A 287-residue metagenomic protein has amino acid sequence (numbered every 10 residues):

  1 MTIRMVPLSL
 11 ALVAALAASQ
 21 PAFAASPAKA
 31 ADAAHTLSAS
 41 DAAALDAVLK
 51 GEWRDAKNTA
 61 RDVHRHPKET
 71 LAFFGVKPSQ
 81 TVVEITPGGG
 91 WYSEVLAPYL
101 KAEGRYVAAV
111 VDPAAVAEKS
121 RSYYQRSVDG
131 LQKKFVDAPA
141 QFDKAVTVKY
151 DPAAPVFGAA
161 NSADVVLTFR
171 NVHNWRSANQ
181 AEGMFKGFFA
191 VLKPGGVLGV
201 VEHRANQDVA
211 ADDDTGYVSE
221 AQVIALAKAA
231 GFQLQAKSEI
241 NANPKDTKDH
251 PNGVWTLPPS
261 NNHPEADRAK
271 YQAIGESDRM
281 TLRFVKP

Functional and structural regions predicted by a protein language model:
D41-K77, W91: Class I SAM-dependent methyltransferase Rossmann-like catalytic core, especially the SAM/SAH-binding loop
K77-G88: Conserved class I S-adenosyl-L-methionine
V82, V166-L167: Hydrophobic beta-strand segment of the Class I
A97-P98, A181-P194: A short glycine-rich, Lys/Arg-flanked "PGG" loop and its adjoining helix->strand segment in the class I
V107-A109, G195-Q207: Conserved beta-strand signature within the Rossmann-like core of class I S-adenosyl-L-methionine
S120-P155: S-adenosyl-L-methionine
K149-P152, N174-G187: A short, conserved alpha-helix within the catalytic core of class I
V156-V166: A short acidic, Gly/Pro-enriched loop at the edge of an enzyme's catalytic core that lines a small-molecule cofactor
